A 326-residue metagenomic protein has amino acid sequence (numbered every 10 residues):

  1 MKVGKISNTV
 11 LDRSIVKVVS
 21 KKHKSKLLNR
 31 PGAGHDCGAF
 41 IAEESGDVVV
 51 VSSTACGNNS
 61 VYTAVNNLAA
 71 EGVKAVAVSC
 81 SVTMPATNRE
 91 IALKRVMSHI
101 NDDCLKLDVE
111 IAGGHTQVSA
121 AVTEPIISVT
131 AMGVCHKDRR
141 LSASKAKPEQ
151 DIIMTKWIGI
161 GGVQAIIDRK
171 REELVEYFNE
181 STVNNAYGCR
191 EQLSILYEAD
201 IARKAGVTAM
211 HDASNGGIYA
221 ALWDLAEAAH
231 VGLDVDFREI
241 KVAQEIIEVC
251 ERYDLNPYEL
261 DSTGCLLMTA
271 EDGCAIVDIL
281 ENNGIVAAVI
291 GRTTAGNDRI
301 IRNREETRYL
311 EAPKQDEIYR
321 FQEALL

Functional and structural regions predicted by a protein language model:
K2-D12, E281-L326: Acidic, Ser/Thr/Pro-rich beta/coil linker or hinge segments at domain junctions
G4-M154: Glycine-rich phosphate/pyrophosphate-binding loop regions near the starts of catalytic domains
N29-G32, A213-S214, G232-K241, E259-D261 (+1 more regions): Beta-strand->loop->alpha-helix junctions that form or flank phosphate-binding loops in nucleotide-handling enzymes
R30-A33, F40-E44, C104, S119-E124 (+7 more regions): Solvent-exposed alpha-helices and their adjacent loops that cap or buttress functional pockets in soluble metabolic
P85-T87, Y187-S262: Active-site-proximal betaalpha loop/short-helix elements that scaffold phosphoryl/nucleotidyl transfer chemistry
K137-G188: Phosphate/diphosphate-binding glycine-rich loops and adjacent basic-rich segments that engage nucleotide
T263-T269: A short beta-alpha structural unit
T269-A275: Helix N-cap motif at beta-to-alpha junctions
